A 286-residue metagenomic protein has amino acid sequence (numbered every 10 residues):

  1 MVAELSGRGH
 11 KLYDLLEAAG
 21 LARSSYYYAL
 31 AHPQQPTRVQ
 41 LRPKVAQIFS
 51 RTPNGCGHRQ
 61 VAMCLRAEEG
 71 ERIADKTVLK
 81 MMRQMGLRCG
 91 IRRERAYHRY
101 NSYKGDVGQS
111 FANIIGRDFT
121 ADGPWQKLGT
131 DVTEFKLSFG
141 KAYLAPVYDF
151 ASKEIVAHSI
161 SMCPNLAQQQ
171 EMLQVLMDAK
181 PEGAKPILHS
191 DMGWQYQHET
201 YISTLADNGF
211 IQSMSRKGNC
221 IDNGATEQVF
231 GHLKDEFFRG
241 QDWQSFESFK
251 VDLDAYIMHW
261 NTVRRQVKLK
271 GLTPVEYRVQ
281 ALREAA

Functional and structural regions predicted by a protein language model:
M1-H10, A46-R51: Short, amphipathic alpha-helical "recognition" segments used to contact nucleic acids or chromatin
L15-L16, Y26, V45, V61 (+15 more regions): Mobile genetic element proteins and their domesticated derivatives, centered on retroelements and DNA transposons
L21-G123, N219, V275-L282: Basic, flexible linker segments flanking DNA-binding modules in nucleic acid-interacting mobile-element proteins
Q35, P53, E69-G70, T120 (+4 more regions): Conserved, non-catalytic sequence blocks in retroelement Pol enzymes and Pol-derived host proteins
R117-V156, M162-A167: An active-site-proximal beta-strand-loop segment
K136, S159-E182, Q197: Active-site beta-loop-alpha junctions of metal-dependent nucleic acid enzymes, especially the RNase H-like/DDE
S190-M192, H198-E199, M214-K234, S245-D254 (+1 more regions): RNase H-like two-metal-ion nuclease catalytic core shared by retroviral integrases and related mobile-element nucleases
A206-N208, H232-A286: C-terminal domain-tail junction helix/linker
